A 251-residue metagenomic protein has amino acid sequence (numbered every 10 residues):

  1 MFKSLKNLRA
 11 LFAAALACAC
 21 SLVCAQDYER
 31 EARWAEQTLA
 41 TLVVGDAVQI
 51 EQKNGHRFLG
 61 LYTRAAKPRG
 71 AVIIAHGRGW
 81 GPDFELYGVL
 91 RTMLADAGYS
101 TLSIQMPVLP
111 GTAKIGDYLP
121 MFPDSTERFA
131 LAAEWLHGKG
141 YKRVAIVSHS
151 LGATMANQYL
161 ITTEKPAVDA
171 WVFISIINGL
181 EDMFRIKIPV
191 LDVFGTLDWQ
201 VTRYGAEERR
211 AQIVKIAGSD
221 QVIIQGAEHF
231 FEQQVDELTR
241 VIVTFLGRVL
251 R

Functional and structural regions predicted by a protein language model:
Q26-A65: N-terminal cap/lid segment of alpha/beta-hydrolase-fold proteins
R57, R64-D96: Short, surface-exposed "cap/lid" segments of acyl-processing enzymes
Y87, I188, V201-Q212: Short alpha-helix in the alpha/beta-hydrolase fold that links the catalytic acid
R91, A95-A113: Conserved alpha/beta-hydrolase
G116-K139: Alpha/beta-hydrolase active-site loop
V147-A156: Gly/Ala-rich beta-loop-alpha elbow adjacent to hydrolase catalytic centers
I186, D192-F194: Short beta-strand/loop motif that positions the catalytic acidic residue of the alpha/beta-hydrolase fold
I213-F230: Catalytic histidine neighborhood in serine/cysteine hydrolases with alpha/beta-hydrolase-type architecture
